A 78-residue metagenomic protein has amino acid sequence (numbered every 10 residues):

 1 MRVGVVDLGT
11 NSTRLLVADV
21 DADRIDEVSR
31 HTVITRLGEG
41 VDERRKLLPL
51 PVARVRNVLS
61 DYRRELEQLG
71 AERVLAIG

Functional and structural regions predicted by a protein language model:
M1-G78: Conserved phosphate-binding loops in N-terminal lobes of ATP-dependent enzymes of the actin/Hsp70/sugar-kinase
